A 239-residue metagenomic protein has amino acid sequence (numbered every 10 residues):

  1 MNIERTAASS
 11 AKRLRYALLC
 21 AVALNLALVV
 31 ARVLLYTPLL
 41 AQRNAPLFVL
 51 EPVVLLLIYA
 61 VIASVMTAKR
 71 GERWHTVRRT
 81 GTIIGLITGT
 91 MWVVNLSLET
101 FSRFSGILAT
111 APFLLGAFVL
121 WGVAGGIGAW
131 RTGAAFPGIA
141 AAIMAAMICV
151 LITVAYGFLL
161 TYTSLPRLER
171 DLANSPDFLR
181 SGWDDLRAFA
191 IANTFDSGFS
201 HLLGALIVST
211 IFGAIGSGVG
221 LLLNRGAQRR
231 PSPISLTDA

Functional and structural regions predicted by a protein language model:
N2-L120: Transmembrane alpha-helical insertion/packing segments
L28, I87-N95, A117, W121 (+6 more regions): Alpha-helical transmembrane segments of multipass membrane proteins
L50-V53, R180-A214: Hydrophobic alpha-helical transmembrane segments
A60-M66, W121-G125, G198-R229: Transmembrane alpha-helical segments in integral membrane proteins
W121-G157: Cytoplasmic juxtamembrane interface segments
I152-S181: Functional transmembrane-helix hotspots
D171-D177, A227-A239: Short, highly charged, low-complexity non-transmembrane loops/tails of multi-pass membrane proteins
